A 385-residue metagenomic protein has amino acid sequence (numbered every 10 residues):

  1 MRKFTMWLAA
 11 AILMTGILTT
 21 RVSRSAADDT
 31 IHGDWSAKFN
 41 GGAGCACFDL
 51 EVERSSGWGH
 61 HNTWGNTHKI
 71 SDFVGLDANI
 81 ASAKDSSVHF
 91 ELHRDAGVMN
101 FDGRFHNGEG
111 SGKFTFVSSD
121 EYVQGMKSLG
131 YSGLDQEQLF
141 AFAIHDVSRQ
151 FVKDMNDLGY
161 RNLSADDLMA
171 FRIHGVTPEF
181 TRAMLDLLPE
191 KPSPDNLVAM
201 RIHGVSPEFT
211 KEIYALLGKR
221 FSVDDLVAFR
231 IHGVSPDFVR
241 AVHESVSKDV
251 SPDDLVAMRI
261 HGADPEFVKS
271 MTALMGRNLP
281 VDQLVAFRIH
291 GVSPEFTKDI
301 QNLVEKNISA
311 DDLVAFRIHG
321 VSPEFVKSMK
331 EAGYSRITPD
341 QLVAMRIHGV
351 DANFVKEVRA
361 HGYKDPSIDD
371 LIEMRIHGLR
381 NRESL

Functional and structural regions predicted by a protein language model:
R2-W7, G16-L385: General marker for long, soluble alpha-helical cores
